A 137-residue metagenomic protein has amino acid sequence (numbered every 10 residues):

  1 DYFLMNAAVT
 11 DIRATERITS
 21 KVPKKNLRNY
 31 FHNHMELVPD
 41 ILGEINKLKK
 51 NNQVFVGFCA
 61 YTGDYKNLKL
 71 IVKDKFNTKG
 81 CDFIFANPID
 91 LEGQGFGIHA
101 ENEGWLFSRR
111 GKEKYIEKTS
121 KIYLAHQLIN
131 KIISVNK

Functional and structural regions predicted by a protein language model:
D1-G97, W105: Glycine-rich phosphate/dinucleotide-binding loop and adjoining beta-alpha-beta core of small-molecule
P88, G93-K137: Small-residue (G/A/S/T)-rich helix-start motifs and N-terminal tracts that mark the onset
